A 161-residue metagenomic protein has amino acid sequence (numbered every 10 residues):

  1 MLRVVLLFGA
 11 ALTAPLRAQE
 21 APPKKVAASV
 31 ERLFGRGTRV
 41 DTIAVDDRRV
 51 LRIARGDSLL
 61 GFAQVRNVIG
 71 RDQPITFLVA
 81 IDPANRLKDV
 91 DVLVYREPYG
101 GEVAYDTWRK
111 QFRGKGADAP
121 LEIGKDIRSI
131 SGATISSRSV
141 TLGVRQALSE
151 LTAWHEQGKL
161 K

Functional and structural regions predicted by a protein language model:
M1-L7: Sec-dependent signal peptide recognition, specifically the positively charged N-region followed immediately by
G9-A18: Hydrophobic h-region of N-terminal signal peptides that target proteins for export in Gram-negative bacteria
A18-R138, L142-K161: Flexible, solvent-exposed loop/hinge segments and secondary-structure transition points
